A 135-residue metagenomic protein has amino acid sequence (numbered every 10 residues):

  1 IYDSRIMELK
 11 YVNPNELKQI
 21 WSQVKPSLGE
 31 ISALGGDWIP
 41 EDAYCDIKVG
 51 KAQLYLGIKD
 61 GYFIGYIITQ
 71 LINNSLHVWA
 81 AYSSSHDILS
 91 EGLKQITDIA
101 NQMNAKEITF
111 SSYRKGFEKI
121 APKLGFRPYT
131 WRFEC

Functional and structural regions predicted by a protein language model:
I1-W38: Short amphipathic alpha-helix that is part of the acyltransferase structural core
A33-A52: Active-site rim helix/loop that mediates acceptor-substrate recognition in acyltransferases
I47, K59, D98-A100: Structural motif
V49-D87: Conserved donor-binding loop and adjoining core beta-sheet/short helix segment in diverse acyl/aminoacyl transferases
A52, K123-F126: Short glycine-aromatic motifs
N73-L124: Acyl-donor binding region in acyl/amide transferases
R127-C135: Conserved catalytic-core motifs of GNAT/GCN5-like acyltransferases
